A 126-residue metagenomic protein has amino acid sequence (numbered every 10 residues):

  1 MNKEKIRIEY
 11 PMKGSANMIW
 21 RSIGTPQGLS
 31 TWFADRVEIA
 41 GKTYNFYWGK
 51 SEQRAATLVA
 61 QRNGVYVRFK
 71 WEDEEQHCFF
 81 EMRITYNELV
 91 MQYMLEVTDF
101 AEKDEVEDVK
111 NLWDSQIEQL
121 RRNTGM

Functional and structural regions predicted by a protein language model:
M1-R36: Hydrophobic ligand-binding cavity/cleft-lining segments
K3, P11-G14, S30, Y44-N45 (+3 more regions): Charge-dense, helix-prone N-terminal extensions
R7, F46, V97, A101: Conserved short-loop catalytic and cofactor-binding motifs
M12-G14, T25-P26, G41, G64 (+1 more regions): Intrinsically disordered, low-complexity regions enriched in Ser/Pro/Gly/Gln/His and often acidic
I19-W20, L29, Y44, L58 (+3 more regions): Hydrophobic pocket/interface hotspot
S30-E75, F79: Glycine-rich portal/gate segments that line the openings of hydrophobic small-molecule binding cavities
R68-R122, M126: Beta-strand/loop substructures that line and gate deep hydrophobic ligand-binding cavities in soluble
